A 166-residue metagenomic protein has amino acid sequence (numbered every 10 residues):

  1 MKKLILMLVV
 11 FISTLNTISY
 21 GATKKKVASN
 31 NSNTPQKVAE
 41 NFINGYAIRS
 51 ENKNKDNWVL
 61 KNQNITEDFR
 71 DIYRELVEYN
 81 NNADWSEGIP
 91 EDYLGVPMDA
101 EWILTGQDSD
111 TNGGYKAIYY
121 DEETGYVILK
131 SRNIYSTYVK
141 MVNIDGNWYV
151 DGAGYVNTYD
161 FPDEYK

Functional and structural regions predicted by a protein language model:
L4-S13: Sec-dependent N-terminal signal peptides
T14-Y20: C-terminal segment of classical bacterial N-terminal signal peptides
A22-N31: Cleaved targeting-peptide boundary
K24, T66-N133: Surface-exposed, charged secondary-structure patches
N30-N57: Short, aromatic-enriched amphipathic alpha-helices that serve as compact interaction elements
K53-D71: Secretory pathway targeting signatures of secreted, lumenal, and periplasmic proteins
T111-D145, V150-K166: Low-complexity, intrinsically disordered terminal/linker segments enriched in charged and Gly/Pro repeats
